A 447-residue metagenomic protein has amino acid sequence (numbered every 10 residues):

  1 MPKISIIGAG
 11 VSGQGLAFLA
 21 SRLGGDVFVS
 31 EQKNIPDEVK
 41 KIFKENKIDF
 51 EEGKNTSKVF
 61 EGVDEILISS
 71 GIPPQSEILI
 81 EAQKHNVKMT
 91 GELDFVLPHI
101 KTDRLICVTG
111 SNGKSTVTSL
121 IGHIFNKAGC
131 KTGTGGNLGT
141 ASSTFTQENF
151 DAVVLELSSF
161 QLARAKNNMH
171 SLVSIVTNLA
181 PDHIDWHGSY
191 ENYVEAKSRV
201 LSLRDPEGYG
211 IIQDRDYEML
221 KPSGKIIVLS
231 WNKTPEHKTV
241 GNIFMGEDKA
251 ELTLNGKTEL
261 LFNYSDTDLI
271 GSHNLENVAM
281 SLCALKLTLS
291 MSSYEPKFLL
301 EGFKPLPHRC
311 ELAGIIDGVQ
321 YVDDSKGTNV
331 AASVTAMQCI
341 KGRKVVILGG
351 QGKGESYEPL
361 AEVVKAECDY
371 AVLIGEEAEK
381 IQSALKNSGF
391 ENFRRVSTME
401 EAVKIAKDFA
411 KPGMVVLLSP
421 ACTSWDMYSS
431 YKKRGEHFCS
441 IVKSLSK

Functional and structural regions predicted by a protein language model:
P2, L19-R22, S57-E61, S70-I226 (+2 more regions): Phosphate-binding loop of NTP-binding sites
K3, G15-L19, L23, K131 (+1 more regions): Nucleotide phosphate-binding/pyrophosphate-handling subdomain across enzymes that bind or process nucleotide phosphates
A9: Glycine-rich Rossmann-fold phosphate-binding loop(s) that bind the pyrophosphate of adenine dinucleotide cofactors
A20, I66, M89, V108 (+11 more regions): Residue-level signal for inorganic ion chemistry
G25-K40: NAD(P)-binding Rossmann-fold cofactor-contacting core
V39-K41, E358-M414: C-terminal helical cap/extension that packs against the catalytic core of soluble nucleotide-cofactor enzymes
N46-K58: Glycine-rich, highly charged phosphate/nucleotide-binding loops
E51-K54, T90-F95, S223-G246, K297-E301 (+2 more regions): Beta-strand->loop->alpha-helix junctions that form or flank phosphate-binding loops in nucleotide-handling enzymes
